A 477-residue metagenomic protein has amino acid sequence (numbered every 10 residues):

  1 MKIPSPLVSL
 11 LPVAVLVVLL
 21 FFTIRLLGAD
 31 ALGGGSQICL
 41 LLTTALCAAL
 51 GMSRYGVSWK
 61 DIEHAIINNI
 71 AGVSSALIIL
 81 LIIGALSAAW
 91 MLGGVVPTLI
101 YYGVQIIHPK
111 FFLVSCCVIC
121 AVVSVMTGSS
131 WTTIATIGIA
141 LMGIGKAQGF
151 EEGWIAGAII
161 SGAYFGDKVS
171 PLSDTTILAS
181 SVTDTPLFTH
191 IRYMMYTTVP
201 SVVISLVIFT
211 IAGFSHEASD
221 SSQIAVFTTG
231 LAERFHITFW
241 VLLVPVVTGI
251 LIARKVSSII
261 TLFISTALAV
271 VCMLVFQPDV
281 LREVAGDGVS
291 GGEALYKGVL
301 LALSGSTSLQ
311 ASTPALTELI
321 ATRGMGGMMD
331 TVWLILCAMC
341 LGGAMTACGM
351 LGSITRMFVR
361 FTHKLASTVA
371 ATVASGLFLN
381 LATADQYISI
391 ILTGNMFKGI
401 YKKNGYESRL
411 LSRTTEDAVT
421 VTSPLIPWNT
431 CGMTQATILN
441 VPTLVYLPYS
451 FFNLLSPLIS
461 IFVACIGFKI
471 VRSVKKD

Functional and structural regions predicted by a protein language model:
M1-I79, Y196-L206, G213-C337, D477: Hydrophobic transmembrane alpha-helices of multi-pass small-molecule transporters
L10, V182-T198, V202, G343 (+1 more regions): C-terminal transmembrane helix pair
V17-F21, A48-A49, V118-V122, G143-I144 (+9 more regions): Alpha-helical transmembrane segments of multipass membrane proteins
Y55-K146, G305-K398: Membrane-embedded alpha-helical segments and adjacent helix-loop junctions characteristic of multi-pass solute
W131, A163-L178, I391-I400: Short helical (or helix-break) motifs at transmembrane helix termini and adjacent helical loops in multi-pass membrane
A135-L141, I159, T261-A269: Central hydrophobic cores of alpha-helical transmembrane segments in multi-pass integral membrane proteins
M142-W154, N440-L444: Helix-coil boundary and interhelical linker segments in multi-pass alpha-helical membrane proteins
I159, Y164-L172, T198-S219, V463 (+1 more regions): Transmembrane-helix bundle segments that line or gate the permeation/cavity pathway in multi-pass membrane proteins
